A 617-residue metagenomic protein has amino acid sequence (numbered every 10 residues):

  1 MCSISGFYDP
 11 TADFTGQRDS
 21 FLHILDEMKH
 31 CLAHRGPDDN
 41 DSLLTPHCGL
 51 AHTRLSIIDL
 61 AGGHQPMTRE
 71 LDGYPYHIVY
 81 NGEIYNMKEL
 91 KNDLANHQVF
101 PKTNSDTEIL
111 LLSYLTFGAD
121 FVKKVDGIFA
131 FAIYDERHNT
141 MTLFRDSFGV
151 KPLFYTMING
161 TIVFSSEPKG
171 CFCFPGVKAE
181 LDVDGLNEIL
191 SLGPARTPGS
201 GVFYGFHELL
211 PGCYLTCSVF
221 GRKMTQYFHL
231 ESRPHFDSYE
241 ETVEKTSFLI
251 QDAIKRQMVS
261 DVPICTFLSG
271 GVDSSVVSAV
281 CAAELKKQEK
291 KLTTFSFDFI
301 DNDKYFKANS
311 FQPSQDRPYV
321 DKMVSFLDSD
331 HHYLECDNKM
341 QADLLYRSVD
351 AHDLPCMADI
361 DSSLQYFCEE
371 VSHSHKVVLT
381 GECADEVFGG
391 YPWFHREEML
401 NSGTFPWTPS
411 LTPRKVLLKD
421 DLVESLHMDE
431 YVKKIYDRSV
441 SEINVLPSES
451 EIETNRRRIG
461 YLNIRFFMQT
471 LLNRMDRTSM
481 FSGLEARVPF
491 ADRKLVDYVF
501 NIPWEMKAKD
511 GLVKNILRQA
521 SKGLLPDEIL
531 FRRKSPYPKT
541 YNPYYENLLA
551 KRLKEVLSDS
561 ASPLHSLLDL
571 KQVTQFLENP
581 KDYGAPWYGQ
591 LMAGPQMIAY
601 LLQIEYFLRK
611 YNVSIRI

Functional and structural regions predicted by a protein language model:
M1-I4, D19, D26, T45 (+8 more regions): Adenosyl-5′-phosphate
M1-Y346, A351, L364, G523 (+2 more regions): Cysteine-centered catalytic environments shared across enzyme families
D106-T107, D126-I128, V183, S275 (+7 more regions): Conserved glycosyltransferase catalytic-site signature
E108, G127, E244, G270 (+7 more regions): An alpha-helix initiation/capping motif
Y346-D350, S372, F394-R396, Y544-E546: Short low-complexity, flexible loop/linker segments enriched in glycine and/or proline with clustered acidic
H375-D385, G389-Y391: Short acidic/histidine-rich active-site segments
F388-T412: A mobile, often basic/glycine-rich helix-loop segment that functions as the active-site lid/recognition loop
